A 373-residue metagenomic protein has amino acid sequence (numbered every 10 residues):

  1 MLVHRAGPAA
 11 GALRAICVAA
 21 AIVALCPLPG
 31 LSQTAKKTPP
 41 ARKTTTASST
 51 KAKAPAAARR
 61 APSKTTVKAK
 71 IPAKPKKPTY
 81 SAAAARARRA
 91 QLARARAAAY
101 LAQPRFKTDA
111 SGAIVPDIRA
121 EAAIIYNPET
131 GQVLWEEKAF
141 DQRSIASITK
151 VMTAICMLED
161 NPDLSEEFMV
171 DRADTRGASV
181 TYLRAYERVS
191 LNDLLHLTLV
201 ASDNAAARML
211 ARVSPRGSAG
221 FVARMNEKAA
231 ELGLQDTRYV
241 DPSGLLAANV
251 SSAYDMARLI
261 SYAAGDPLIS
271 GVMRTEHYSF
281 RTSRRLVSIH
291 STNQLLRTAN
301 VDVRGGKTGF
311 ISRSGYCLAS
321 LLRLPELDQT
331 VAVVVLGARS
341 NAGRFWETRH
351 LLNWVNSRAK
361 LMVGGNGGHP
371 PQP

Functional and structural regions predicted by a protein language model:
L2-G11, P27-A113, Y126-W135, A139-R143 (+4 more regions): Structured C-terminal helix/loop/strand segments within mature extracytoplasmic catalytic/sensor domains
A15-P27: Bacterial N-terminal signal peptides
P75-Y254, R258-P267: Active-site-adjacent loops and short helices of periplasmic peptidoglycan-processing enzymes
A120-A122, T292, Y316-A319: Short glycine-rich loop/turn motifs
S218, V222, N249, S288 (+3 more regions): Alpha-helix N-cap/helix-start motif
Q235-V240, D266-M273, R304, T330 (+1 more regions): Short, structured loop/turn "capping" segments at alpha-beta junctions
A248-A253, A257-S261, F280-R285, T292 (+1 more regions): Secretory/export targeting leaders with adjacent low-complexity proregions
I289-T308: Active-site Gly/Thr loop motif
